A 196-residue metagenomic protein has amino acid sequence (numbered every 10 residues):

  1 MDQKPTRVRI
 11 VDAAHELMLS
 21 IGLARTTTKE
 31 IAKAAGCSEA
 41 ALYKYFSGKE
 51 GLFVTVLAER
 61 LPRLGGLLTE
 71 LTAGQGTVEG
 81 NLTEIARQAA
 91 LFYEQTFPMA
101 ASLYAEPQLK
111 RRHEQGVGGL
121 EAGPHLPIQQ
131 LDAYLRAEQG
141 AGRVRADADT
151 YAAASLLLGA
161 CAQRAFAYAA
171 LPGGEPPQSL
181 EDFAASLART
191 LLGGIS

Functional and structural regions predicted by a protein language model:
M1-P5: N-terminal intrinsically disordered/low-complexity leader segments
R9, L17-G51, T55-E59: Helix-turn-helix
D12, E79-A101, Y151, S155 (+2 more regions): Amphipathic alpha-helical segments that line or abut small-molecule/effector binding pockets and mediate allosteric
L57-I85: Amphipathic alpha-helical linker/stalk segments
L91-Q95, D132-A133, A137-Q139, A154-P176 (+1 more regions): Amphipathic C-terminal alpha-helical segment
Y93-Q115, A167: Amphipathic alpha-helical segments used for helix-helix packing
E94-Q95, R111-A141, Y151-S155: Amphipathic alpha-helical packing segments from all-alpha helical-bundle domains
